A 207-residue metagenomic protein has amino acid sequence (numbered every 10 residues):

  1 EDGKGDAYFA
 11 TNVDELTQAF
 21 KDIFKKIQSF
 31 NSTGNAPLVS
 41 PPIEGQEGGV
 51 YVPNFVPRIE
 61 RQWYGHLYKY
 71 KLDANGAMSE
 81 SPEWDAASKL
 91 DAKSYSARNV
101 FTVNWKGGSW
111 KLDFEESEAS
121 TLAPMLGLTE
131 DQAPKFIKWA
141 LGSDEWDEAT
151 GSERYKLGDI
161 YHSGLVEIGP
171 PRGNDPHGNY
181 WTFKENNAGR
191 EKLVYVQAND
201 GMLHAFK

Functional and structural regions predicted by a protein language model:
E1-K207: A fold-level detector for beta-propeller and closely related beta-sheet-rich head/sensor domains
